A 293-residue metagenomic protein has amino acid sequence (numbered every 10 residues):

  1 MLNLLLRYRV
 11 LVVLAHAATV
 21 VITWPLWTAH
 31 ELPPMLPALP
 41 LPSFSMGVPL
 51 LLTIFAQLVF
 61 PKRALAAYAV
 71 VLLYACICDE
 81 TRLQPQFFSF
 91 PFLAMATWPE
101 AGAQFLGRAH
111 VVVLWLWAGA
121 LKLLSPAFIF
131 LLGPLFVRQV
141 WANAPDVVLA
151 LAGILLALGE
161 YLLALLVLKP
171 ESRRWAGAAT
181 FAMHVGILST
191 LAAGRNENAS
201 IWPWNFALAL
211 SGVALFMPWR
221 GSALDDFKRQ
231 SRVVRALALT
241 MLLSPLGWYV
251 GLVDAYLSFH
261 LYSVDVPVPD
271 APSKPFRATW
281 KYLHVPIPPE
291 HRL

Functional and structural regions predicted by a protein language model:
M1-L293: Alpha-helical membrane-anchoring segments
